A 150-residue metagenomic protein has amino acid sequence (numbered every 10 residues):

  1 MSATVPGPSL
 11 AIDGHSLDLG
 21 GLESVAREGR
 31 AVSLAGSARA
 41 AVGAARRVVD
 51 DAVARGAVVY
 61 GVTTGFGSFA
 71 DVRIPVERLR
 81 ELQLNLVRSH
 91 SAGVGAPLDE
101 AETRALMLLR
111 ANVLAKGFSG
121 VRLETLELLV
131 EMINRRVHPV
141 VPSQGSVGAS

Functional and structural regions predicted by a protein language model:
M1-S150: Conserved, well-structured ligand/cofactor-binding cores
